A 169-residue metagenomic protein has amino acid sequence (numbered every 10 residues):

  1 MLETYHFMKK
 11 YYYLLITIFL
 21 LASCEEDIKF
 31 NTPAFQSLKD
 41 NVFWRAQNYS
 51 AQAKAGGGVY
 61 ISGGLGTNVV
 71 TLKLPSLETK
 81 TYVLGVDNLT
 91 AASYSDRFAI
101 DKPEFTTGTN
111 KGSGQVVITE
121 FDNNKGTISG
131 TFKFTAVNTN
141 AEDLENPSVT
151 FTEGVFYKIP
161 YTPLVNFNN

Functional and structural regions predicted by a protein language model:
M1-F7: Short, Lys/Arg-enriched N-terminal segments with co-localized hydrophobic residues within the first ~10-30 amino acids
K9-L14: Sec-dependent signal peptide recognition, specifically the positively charged N-region followed immediately by
L20-S23: C-terminal motif of bacterial Sec signal peptides marking the signal peptidase cleavage site
E25-D27: Bacterial signal peptide processing site
T32: Acidic, metal-coordinating catalytic segment for phosphate/diphosphate chemistry, firing primarily on the Nudix
F35-K39, F43-Q47, Q52-T127, V137-T139: Surface-exposed helix/loop patches within compact recognition domains
F121-N169: C-terminal or internal capping secondary-structure element at the end of a domain, subdomain, or sheet
